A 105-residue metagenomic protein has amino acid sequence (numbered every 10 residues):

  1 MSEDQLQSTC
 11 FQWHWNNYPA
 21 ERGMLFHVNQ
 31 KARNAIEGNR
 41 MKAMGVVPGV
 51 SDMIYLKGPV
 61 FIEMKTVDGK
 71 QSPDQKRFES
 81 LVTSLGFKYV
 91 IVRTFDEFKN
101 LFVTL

Functional and structural regions predicted by a protein language model:
M1-L105: Catalytic phosphate/metal-binding cores of nucleic-acid and nucleotide-processing enzymes, i.e., regions that mediate
